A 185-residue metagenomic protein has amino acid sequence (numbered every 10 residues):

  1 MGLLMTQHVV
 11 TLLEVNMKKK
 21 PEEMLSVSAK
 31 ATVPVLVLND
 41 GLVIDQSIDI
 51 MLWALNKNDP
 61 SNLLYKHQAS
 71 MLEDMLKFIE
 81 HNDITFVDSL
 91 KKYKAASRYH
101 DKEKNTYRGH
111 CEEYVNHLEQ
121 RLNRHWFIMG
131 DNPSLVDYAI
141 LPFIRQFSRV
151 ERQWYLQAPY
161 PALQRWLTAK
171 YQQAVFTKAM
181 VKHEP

Functional and structural regions predicted by a protein language model:
M1-E113: GST-like domain detector, emphasizing the conserved glutathione-binding G-site in the N-terminal thioredoxin-like
D49, A162, V175: Residue-level recognition of oxygen-bearing side chains
W53, V150, A179: Residues that scaffold the ATP/ADP-binding catalytic core of kinase and kinase-like folds
D74, F78-Q172: GST-like fold's C-terminal all-alpha helical module
A174-M180: C-terminal peripheral helix-coil segments that are non-catalytic and often amphipathic
K182-P185: Long, charge-rich low-complexity segments
